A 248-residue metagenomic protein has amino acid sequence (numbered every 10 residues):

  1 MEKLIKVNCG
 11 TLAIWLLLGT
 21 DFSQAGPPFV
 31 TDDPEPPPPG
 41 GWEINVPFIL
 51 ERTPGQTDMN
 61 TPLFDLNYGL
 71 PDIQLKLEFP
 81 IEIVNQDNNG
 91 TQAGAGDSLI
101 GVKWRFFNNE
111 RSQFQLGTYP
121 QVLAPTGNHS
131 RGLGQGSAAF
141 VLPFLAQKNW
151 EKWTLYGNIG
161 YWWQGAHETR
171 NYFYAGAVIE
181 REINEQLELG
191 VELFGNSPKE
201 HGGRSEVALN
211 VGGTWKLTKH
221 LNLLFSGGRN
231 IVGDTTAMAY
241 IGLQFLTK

Functional and structural regions predicted by a protein language model:
M1-G10: Bacterial N-terminal signal peptides that target proteins for export
I5, S23-Q24: N-terminal presequences and immediately downstream first alpha-helices
C9-D21: Bacterial N-terminal signal peptides
Q24-K248: Transmembrane beta-barrel domains of Gram-negative outer membranes and organellar outer membranes
